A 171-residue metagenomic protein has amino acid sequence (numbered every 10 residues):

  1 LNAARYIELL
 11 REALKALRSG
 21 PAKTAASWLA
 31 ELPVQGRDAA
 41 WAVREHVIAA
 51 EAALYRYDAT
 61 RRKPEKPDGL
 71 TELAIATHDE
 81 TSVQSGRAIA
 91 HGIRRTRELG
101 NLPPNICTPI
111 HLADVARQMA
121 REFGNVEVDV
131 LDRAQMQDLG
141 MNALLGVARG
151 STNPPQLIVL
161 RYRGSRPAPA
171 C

Functional and structural regions predicted by a protein language model:
L1-C171: Short amphipathic alpha-helical segment within the helicase RecA-like ATPase core that mediates nucleic-acid
